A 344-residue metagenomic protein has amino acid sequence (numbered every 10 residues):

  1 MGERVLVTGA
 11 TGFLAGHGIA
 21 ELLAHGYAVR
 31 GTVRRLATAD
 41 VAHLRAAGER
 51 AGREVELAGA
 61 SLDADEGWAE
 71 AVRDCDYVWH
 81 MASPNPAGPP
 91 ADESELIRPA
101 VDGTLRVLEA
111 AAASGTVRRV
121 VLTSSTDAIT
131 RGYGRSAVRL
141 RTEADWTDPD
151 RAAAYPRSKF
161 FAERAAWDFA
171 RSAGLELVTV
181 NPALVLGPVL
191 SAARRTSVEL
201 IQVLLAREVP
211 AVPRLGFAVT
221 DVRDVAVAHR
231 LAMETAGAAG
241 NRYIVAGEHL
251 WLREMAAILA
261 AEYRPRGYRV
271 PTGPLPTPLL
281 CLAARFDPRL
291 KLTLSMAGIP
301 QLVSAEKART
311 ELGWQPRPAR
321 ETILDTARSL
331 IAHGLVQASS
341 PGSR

Functional and structural regions predicted by a protein language model:
E3-Y27: N-terminal Rossmann NAD(P)H-binding glycine-rich loop of SDR-like oxidoreductase domains
A37-A39, A46-D102: NAD(P)H-binding glycine-rich loop region in Rossmannoid oxidoreductase-like domains and their noncatalytic homologs
H80, P84, P90-A153: Conserved Rossmann-fold NAD(P)-dependent oxidoreductase catalytic core, especially the SDR/UDP-sugar
P89-P90, T147-A152, V185, S191-A192 (+1 more regions): A conserved pocket-lining segment of Rossmann-fold NAD(P)-dependent short-chain dehydrogenase/reductase
D150-L177: Active-site Tyr-X1-5-Lys
S172-L175, G187-E199, A232-Y243: Glycine/proline-rich active-site loop of Rossmann-fold NAD(P)-dependent oxidoreductases
A228-K291, E321-R344: Mid/C-terminal beta-alpha module of Rossmann-like enzyme folds, strongest in SDR-family dehydrogenases/epimerases
A257, L282-G313: Conserved C-terminal active-site "lid" loop/helix of NAD(P)H-dependent oxidoreductases that clamps the redox cofactor
